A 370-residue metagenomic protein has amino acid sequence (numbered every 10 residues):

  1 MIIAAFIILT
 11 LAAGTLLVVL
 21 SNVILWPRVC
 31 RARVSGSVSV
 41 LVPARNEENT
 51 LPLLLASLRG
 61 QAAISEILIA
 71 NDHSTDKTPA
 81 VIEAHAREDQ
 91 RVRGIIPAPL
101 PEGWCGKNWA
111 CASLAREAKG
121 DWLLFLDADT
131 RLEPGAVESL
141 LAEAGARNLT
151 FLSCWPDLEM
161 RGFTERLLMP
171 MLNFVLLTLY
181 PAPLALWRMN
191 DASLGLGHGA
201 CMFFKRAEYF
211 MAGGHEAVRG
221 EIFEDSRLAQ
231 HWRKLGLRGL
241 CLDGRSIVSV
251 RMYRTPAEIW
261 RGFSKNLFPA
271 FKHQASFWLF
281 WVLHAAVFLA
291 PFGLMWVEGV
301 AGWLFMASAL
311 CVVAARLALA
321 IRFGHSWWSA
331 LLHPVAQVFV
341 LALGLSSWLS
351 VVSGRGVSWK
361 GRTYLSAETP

Functional and structural regions predicted by a protein language model:
M1-V34, M169-P170, A182, V340: N-terminal membrane-anchoring/stem segments of glycan-assembly enzymes
N22-R28, E47-G60: Short, well-formed alpha-helical segments that are part of the catalytic scaffolds of diverse glycosyltransferases
S37-S39, E66: Cell-envelope/extracellular polymer assembly enzymes that use nucleotide-activated donors
L55-P101: Acidic donor-binding segment of Leloir-type glycosyltransferases
K77, A128-E143: Acidic donor-binding/catalytic loop of UDP-sugar-dependent glycosyltransferases, especially processive GT2
G94-R116, E143-M211, S329-L343, V351: Long helical/loop segments within the catalytic core of UDP-sugar-dependent glycosyltransferases, especially the large
A144, F151-L176, A207-F210, H215-F277 (+2 more regions): Catalytic donor/gating beta->alpha subdomain of glycosyltransferases that bind UDP-sugars
F280, H284-R355: Membrane-embedded multi-pass helical conduit in multi-pass membrane proteins, especially envelope-biosynthetic
